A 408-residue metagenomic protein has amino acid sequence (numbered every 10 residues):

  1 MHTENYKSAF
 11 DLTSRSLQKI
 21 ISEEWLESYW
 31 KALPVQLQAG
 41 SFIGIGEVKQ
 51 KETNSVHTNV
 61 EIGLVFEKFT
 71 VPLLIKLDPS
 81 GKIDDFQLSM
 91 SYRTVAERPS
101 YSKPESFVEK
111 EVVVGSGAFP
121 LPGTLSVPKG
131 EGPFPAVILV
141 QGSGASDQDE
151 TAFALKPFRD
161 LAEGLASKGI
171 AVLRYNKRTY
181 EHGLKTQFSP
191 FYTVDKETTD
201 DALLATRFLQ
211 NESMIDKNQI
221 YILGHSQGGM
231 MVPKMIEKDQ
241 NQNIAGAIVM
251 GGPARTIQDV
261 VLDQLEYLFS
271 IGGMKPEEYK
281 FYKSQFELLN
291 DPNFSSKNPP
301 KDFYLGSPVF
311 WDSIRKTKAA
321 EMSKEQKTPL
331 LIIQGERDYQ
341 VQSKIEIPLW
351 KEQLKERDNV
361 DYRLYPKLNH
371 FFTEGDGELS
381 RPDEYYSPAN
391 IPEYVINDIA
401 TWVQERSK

Functional and structural regions predicted by a protein language model:
K7-S55: Short solvent-exposed beta->alpha transition segments
R93-G132: N-terminal cap/lid segment of alpha/beta-hydrolase-fold proteins
V140-E197, L265-F269, E374-E384: Cap/lid segment of the alpha/beta-hydrolase catalytic domain
F191-S213: Alpha/beta-hydrolase active-site loop
F208-M214, N218-E266: Primarily recognizes the serine-hydrolase "nucleophile elbow" in alpha/beta-hydrolase and SGNH/GDSL folds
N241-E325: Accessory cap/linker subdomain of secreted extracellular hydrolases
Q326, I332-Q334: Short beta-strand/loop motif that positions the catalytic acidic residue of the alpha/beta-hydrolase fold
T328, Q342-Q353: Short alpha-helix in the alpha/beta-hydrolase fold that links the catalytic acid
